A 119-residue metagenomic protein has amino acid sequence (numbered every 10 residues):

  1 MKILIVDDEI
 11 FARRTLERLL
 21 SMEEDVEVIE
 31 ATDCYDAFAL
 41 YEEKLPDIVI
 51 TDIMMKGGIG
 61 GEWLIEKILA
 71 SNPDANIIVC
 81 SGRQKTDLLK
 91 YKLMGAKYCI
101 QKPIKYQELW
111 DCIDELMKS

Functional and structural regions predicted by a protein language model:
D7: Conserved acidic carboxylate
I10-I29: Two-component/phosphorelay signaling modules centered on CheY-like receiver
E30-I48: Acidic, metal-coordinating helix/loop segments flanking the phosphotransfer/catalytic sites of two-component signaling
A39, E62-P73: Short amphipathic alpha-helix used as the core "switch/output" element in two-component signaling
D52-I53: Active-site residues of response regulator receiver
I59, W63, R83-I100, D111: Alpha4 helix (beta4-alpha4-beta5 surface) of REC/receiver domains from two-component response regulators
V79-C80: Hydrophobic/aromatic residues positioned on beta-strands within the core alpha/beta folds
I104-D114: C-terminal output helix
